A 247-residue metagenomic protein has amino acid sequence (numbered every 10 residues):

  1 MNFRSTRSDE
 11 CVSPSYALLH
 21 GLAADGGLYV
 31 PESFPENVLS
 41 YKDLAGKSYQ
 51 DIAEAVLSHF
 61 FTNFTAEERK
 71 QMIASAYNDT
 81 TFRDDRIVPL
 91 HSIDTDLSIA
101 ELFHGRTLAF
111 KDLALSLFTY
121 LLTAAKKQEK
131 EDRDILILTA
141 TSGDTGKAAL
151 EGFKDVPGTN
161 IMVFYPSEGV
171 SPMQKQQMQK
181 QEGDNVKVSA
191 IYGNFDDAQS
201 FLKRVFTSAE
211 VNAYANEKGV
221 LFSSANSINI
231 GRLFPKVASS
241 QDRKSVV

Functional and structural regions predicted by a protein language model:
M1-V247: PLP-dependent amino-acid enzyme catalytic core
